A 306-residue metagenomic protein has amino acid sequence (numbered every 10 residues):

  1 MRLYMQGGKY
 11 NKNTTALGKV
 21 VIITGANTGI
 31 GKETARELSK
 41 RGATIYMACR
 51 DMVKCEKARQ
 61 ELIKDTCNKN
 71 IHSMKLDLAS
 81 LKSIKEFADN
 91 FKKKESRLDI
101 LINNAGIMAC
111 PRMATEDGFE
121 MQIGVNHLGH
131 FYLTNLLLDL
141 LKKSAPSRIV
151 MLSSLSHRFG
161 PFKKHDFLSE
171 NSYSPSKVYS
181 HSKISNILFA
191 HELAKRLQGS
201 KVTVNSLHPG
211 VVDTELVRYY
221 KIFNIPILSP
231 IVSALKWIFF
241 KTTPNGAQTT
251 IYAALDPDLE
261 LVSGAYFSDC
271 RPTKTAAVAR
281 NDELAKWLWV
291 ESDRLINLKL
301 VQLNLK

Functional and structural regions predicted by a protein language model:
R2-N224, L295-K306: Rossmann-fold NAD(P)H-dependent dehydrogenase/reductase core
L3-M5, T273-A276: Short, contiguous pre-domain boundary segments
I84, S182, S206, S233-K274 (+1 more regions): C-terminal helical subdomain
L168-Y173, S229-L235, P272: Short glycine/proline-rich turn/loop motifs
V211, K221-P244, Q302: Terminal hydrophobic/aromatic helix or amphipathic segment near a protein terminus
R218, V278-A279: Short glycine/threonine-rich loop-to-helix capping motif typified by GTGT followed within a few residues by an Asp-Pro
